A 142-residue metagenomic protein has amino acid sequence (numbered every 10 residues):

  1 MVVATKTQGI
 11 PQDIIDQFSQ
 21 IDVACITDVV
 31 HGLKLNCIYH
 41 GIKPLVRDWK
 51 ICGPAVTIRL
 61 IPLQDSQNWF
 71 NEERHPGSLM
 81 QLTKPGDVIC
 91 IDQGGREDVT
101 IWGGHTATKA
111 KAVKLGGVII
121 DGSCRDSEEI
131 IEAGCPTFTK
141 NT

Functional and structural regions predicted by a protein language model:
V2-T142: Feature captures the catalytic cores and cofactor-binding loops of soluble hydro-lyases/lyases that act on carboxylate
